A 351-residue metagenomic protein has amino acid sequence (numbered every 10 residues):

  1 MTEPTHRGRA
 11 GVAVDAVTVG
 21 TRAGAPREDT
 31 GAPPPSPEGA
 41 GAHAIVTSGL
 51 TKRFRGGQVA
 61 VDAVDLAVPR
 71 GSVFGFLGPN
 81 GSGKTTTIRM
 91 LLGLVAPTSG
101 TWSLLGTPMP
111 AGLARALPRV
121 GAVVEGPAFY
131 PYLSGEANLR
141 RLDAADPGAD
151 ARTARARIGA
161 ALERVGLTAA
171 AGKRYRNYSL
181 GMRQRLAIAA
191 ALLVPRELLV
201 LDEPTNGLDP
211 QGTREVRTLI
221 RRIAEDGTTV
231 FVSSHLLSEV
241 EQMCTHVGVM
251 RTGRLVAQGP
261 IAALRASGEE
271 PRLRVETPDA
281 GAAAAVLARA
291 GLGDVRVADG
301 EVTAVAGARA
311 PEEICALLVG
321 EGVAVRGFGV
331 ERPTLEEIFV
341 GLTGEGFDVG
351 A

Functional and structural regions predicted by a protein language model:
T2-G20, G24, A306-A351: C-terminal coupling/interaction segments
R22-P26, T30-P34: Compositionally biased, low-complexity flexible segments
P34-H43: Primarily ABC-family ATPase nucleotide-binding module
A42-T47, K52-R251: ABC transporter nucleotide-binding domains
D143, R265-G268, L342: Short, flexible helix/strand-to-coil boundary loops that buttress conserved ligand/catalytic motifs in alpha/beta
R217-V305: ABC transporter nucleotide-binding domain
